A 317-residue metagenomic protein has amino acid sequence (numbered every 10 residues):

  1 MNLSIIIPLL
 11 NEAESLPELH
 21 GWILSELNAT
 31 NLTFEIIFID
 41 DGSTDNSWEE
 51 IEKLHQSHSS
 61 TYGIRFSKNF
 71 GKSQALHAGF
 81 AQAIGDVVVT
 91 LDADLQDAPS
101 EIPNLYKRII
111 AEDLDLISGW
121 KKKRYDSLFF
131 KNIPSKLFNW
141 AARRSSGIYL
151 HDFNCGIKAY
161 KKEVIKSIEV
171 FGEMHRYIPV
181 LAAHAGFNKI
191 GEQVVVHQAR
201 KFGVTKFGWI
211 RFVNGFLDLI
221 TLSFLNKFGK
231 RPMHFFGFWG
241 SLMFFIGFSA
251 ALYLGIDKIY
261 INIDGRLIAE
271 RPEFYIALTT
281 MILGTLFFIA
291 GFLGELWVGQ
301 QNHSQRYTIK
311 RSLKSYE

Functional and structural regions predicted by a protein language model:
N2-S4, E35: Cell-envelope/extracellular polymer assembly enzymes that use nucleotide-activated donors
E12-L27: Short, well-formed alpha-helical segments that are part of the catalytic scaffolds of diverse glycosyltransferases
E14-E18, D45-L54: Acidic helix N-cap motif at the loop->helix transition within catalytic regions of sugar-transfer enzymes
H20, L32-S43, I64-R65: Short beta-strand/loop segment that forms part of the nucleotide-sugar
D40-E49, L95-Q96: A conserved acidic beta->alpha catalytic loop
K53, Y62-K68, K72-Q82, V87 (+4 more regions): Acceptor/aglycone-binding surface of glycosyltransferases and processive sugar-polymer synthases
V180-E317: Hydrophobic helical membrane-anchoring modules
